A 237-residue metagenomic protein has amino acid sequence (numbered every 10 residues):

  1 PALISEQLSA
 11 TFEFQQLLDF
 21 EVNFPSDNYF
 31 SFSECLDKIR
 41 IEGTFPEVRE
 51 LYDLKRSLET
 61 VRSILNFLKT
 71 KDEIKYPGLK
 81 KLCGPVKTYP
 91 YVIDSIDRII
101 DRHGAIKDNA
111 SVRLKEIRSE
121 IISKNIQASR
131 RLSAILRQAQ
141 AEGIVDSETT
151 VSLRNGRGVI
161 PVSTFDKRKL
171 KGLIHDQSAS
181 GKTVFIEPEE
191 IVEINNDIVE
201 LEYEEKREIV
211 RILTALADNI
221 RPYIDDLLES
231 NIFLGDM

Functional and structural regions predicted by a protein language model:
P1-R113, I117, Y223-D226, S230-D236: Conserved amphipathic alpha-helical "coupling/scaffold" segments that transmit conformational changes between domains
T11, I96, I121-K124, A128-I135 (+2 more regions): Non-transmembrane amphipathic alpha-helical segments
D19, R40, K69, L132 (+4 more regions): Coiled-coil heptad-register positions
L54, I117, I121-K124, L201 (+1 more regions): Intracellular alpha-helical coupling/juxtamembrane segments of multi-pass membrane proteins
T88-A105, I194-T214: Extended, charged coiled-coil "arm/hinge" scaffolds of SMC/Rad50-like chromosome-maintenance ATPases and other large
E116-D166: Extended, Lys/Arg-enriched charged tracts that mediate electrostatic binding to polyanionic substrates
T149-T150, R154-I186, N195: SMC-family hinge/dimerization module
